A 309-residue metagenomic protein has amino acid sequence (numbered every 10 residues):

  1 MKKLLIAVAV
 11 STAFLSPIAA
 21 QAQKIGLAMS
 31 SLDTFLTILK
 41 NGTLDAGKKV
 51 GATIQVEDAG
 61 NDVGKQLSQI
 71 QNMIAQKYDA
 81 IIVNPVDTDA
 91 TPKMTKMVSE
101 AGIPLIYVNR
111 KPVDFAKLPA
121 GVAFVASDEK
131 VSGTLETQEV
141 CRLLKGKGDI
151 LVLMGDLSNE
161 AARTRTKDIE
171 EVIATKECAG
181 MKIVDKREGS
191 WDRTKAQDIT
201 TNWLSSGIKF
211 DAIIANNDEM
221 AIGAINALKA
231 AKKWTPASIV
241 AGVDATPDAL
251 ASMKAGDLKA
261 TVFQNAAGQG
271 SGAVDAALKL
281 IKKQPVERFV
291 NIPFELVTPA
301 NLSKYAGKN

Functional and structural regions predicted by a protein language model:
K3-L5, A20-N309: A residue-level marker of the well-folded mature domains of exported/periplasmic proteins
L4-A13: Sec-dependent N-terminal signal peptides
A13-Q21: C-terminal segment of classical bacterial N-terminal signal peptides
